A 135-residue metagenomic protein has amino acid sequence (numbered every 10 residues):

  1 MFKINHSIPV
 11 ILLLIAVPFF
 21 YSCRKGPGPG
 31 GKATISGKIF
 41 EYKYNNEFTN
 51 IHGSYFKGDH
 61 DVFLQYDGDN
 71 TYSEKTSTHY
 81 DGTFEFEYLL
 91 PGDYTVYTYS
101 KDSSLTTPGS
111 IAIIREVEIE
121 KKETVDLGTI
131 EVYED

Functional and structural regions predicted by a protein language model:
M1-C23: Sec-dependent bacterial lipoprotein signal peptides
A16-K43: Bacterial Sec-dependent N-terminal signal peptides
A33-I35, E41-D69, P91: Short, ordered, surface-exposed loop/turn motifs in non-cytosolic proteins
G37, T78-F86: Glycine-centered loop-to-beta-strand initiation motif
Y66-D81: Short, acidic Ser/Thr/Gly-rich low-complexity loop/linker segments typical of extracellular and cell-surface proteins
E85-D93: Short Pro-Gly-centered beta-turn/loop motif in secreted/extracellular proteins
K101-G128, D135: Structured interaction patches on ligand/partner-binding surfaces of diverse proteins
